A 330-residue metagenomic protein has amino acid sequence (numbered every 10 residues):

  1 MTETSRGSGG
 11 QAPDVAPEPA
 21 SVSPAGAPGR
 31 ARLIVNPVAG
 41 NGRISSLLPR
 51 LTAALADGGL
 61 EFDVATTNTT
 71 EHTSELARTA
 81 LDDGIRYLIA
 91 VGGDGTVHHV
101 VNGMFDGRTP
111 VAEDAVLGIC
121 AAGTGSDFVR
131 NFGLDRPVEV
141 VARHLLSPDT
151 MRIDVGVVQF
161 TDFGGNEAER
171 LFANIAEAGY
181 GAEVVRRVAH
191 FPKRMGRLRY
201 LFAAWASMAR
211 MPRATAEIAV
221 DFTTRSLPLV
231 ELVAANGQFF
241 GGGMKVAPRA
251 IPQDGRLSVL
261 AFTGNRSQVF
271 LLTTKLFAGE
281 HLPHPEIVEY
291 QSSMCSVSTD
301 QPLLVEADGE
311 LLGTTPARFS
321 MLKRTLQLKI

Functional and structural regions predicted by a protein language model:
M1-L88, N102: ATP/NTP phosphate-donor binding region
T2-T4, D14-P19, V220, S226 (+2 more regions): ATP/nucleoside-binding phosphotransfer catalytic cores, i.e., glycine-rich phosphate-binding loops
R32, G58, T67, F105-V230: Catalytic core of DAGKc-family lipid kinases
I34, C120, L260-F262: Short hydrophobic segments within beta-strands
P37, V91-G93, C120-A122: Glycine-rich beta-strand-to-loop/alpha-helix junction loops that act as flexible
T73, G95-V100, D127-F128, I153: Short glycine/serine/threonine-rich phosphate/pyrophosphate-binding segments that cradle anionic phosphate groups
E177, G181, V233-V246, L311: Glycine-rich phosphate/pyrophosphate-binding beta-alpha loops
G181-V184, S226-P228, F240-G243, S267-F270: Short acidic/glycine-rich loop or secondary-structure boundary segments that cap or lie
